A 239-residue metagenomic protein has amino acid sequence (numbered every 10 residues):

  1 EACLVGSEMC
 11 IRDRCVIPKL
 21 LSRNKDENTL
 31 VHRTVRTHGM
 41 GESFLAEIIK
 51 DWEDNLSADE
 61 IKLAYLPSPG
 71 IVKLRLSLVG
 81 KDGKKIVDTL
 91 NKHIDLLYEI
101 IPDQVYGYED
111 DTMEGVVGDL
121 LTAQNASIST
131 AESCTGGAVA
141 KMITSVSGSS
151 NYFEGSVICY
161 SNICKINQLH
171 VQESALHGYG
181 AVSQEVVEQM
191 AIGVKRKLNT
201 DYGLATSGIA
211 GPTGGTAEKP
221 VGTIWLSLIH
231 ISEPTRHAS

Functional and structural regions predicted by a protein language model:
E1-G6, I11, I229-S239: Single conserved hydrophobic/aromatic residue that forms the stacking wall/gate of nucleotide- or nucleobase-binding
S7, I71, G208-P212: Short glycine-rich anion-binding loops that position phosphate/pyrophosphate groups of nucleotides and phosphorylated
E8, R12-G70, R75-S77, K85-L90: Accessory alpha-helical/coil subdomains and C-terminal extensions that flank or cap enzyme catalytic cores
A64, R196, D201-L228, S232: Extended hydrophobic
K73-S127: Gly/His-enriched, cation/cofactor- and phosphate-binding structural elements
L76, E132, I143, L204 (+1 more regions): Residue-level signal for inorganic ion chemistry
S129-V182: Glycine-rich, small/polar surface segments that engage phosphate groups of diverse ligands
G180-V194: Ligand-binding beta-strand-loop-alpha-helix segment within the catalytic cores of soluble metabolic enzymes
